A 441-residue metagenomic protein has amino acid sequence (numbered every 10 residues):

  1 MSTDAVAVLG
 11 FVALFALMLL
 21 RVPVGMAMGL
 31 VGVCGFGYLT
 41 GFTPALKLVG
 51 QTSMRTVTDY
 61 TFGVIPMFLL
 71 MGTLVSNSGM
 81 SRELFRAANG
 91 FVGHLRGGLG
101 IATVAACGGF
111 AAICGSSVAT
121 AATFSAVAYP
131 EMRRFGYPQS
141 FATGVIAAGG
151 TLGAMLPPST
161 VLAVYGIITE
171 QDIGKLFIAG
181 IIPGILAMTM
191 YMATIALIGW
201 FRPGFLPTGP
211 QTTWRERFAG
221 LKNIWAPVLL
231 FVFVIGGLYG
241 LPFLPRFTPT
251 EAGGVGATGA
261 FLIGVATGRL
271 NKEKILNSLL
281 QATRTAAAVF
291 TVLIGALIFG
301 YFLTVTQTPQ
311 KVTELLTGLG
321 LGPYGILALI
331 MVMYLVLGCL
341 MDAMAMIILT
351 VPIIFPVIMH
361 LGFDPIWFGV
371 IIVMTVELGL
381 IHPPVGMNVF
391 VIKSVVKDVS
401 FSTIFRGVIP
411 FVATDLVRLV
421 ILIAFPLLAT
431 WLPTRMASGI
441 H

Functional and structural regions predicted by a protein language model:
M1-H441: Alpha-helical transmembrane segments of multi-pass membrane transport proteins
